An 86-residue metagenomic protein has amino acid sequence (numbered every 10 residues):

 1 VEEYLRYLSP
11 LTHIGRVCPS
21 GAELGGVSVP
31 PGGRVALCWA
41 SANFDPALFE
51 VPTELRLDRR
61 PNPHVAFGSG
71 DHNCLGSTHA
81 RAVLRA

Functional and structural regions predicted by a protein language model:
V1-E3, L55, A66, L84: Central I-helix of cytochrome P450 enzymes
V1-G26: Conserved cytochrome P450 K-helix E-x-x-R motif and the immediately C-terminal K′/meander segment
G21, V27, P63-V65, D71: Short, flexible coil/turn micro-motifs enriched in small/turn-prone residues
P30-P31: Residue-level recognition of short, solvent-exposed, well-ordered loop/turn junctions that link secondary-structure
C38-N62: Conserved cytochrome P450 K-helix/beta-meander segment immediately N-terminal to the heme-binding cysteine loop
V65-A86: Cytochrome P450 heme-iron axial ligand motif
